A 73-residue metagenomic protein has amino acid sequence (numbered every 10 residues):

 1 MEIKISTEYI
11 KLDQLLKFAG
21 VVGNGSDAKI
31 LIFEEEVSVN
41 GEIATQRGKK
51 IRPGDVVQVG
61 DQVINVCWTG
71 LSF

Functional and structural regions predicted by a protein language model:
M1, L12-L15, I64, S72: Small beta-barrel nucleic-acid-binding modules, principally OB-folds
M1-T7: N-terminal beta-hairpin/loop module of FHA
E2, F18, E34, D61-V63: Low-complexity, intrinsically disordered short peptide segments enriched in small/polar/basic residues
T7-P53: A basic, amphipathic helix-loop patch mediating RNA/tRNA/ribosome contacts
A44-F73: C-terminal structural segments of small proteins and small subunits
